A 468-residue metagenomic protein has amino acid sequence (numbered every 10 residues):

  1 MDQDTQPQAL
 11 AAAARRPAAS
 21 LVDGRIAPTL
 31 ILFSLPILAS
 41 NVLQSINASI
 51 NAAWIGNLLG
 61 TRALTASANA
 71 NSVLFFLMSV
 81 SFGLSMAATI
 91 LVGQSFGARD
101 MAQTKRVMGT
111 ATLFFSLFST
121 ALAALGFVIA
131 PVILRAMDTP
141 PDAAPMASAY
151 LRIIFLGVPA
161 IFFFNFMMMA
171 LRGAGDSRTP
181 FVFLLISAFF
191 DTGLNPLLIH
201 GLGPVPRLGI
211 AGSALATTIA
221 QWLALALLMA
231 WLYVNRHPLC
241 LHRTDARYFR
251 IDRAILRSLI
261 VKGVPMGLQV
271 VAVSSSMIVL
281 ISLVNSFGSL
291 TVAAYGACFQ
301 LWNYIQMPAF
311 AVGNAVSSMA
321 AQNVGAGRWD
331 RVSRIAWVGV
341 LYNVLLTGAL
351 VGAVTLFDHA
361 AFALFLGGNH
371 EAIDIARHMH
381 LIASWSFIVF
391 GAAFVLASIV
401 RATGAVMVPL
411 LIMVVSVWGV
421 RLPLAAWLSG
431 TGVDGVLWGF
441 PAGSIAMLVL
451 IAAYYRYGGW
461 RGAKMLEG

Functional and structural regions predicted by a protein language model:
M1-S34, V92-P159, V205-V264, A320-S386 (+1 more regions): Short alpha-helical transmembrane segments in multi-pass integral membrane proteins
L21-L59, S72-A87, L91, S116-A123 (+5 more regions): N-terminal transmembrane alpha-helices
L32-N51, I153, F164, S187 (+5 more regions): Transmembrane helical elements of multi-pass membrane transporters/channels
I37, N41, A53, I90 (+16 more regions): Transmembrane alpha-helix boundary and packing residues in multipass membrane permease domains and related
I46-T65, L134-P141, L197-L208, V271-Y304 (+2 more regions): Helix-terminus/linker motif at the lipid-water interface of multi-pass membrane proteins
N57-G60, Q94, G173, P206 (+3 more regions): Membrane-helix boundary and inter-helical linker elements of multi-pass secondary transporters
L64-A124, I161-P180, I281, A294-D358 (+2 more regions): Small-residue-rich hydrophobic transmembrane alpha-helices
S85, I154-R172, P180-A188, S213-M229 (+4 more regions): Short runs within selected transmembrane alpha-helices of multi-pass transporters and secretion channels
